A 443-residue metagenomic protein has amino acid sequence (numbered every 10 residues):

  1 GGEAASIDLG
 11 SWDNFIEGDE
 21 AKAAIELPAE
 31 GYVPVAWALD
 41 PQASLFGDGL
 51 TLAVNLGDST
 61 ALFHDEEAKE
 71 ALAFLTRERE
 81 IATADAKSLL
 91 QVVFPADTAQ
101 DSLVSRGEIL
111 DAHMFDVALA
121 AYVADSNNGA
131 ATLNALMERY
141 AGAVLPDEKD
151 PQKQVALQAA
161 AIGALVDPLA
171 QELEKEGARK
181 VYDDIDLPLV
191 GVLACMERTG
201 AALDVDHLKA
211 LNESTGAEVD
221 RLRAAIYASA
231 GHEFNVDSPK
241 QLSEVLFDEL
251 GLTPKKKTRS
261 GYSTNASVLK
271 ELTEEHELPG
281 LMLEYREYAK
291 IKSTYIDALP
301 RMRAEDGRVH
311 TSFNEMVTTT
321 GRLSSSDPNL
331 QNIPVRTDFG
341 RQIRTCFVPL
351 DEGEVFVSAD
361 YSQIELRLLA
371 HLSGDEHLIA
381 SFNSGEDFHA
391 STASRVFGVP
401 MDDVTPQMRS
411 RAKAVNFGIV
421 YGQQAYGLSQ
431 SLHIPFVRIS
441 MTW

Functional and structural regions predicted by a protein language model:
G1-E66, R77-E80, A84, V155-D338 (+7 more regions): Conserved "right-hand" nucleotidyltransferase catalytic core of DNA-directed polymerases
E66-A68, E386: Active-site beta-loop-alpha junctions of metal-dependent nucleic acid enzymes, especially the RNase H-like/DDE
A68-E78, T98, I109: Catalytic-core regions built around general acid/base machinery
A73-T76, F94, V104, E138 (+4 more regions): Alpha-helix boundary recognition
S88-E176, D186-R198, P239-K240, S260 (+1 more regions): Helical catalytic core of nucleic-acid polymerases
